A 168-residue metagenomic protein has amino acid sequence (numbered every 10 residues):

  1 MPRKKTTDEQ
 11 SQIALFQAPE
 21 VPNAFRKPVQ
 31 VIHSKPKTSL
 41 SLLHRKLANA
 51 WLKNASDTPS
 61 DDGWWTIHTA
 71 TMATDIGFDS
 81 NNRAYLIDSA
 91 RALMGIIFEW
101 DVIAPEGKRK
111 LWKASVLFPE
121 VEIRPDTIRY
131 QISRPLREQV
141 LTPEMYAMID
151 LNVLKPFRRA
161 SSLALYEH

Functional and structural regions predicted by a protein language model:
M1-H168: Charged, alpha-helix-forming regions
